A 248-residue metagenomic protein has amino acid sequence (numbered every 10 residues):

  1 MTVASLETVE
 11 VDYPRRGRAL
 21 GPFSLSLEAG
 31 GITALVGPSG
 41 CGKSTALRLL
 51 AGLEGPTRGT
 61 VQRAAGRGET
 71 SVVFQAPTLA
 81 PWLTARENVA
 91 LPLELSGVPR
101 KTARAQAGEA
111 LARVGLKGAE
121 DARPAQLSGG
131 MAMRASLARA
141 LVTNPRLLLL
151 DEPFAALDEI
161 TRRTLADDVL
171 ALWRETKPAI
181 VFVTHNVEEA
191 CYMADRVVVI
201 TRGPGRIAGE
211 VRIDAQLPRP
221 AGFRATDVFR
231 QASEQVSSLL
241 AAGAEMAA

Functional and structural regions predicted by a protein language model:
M1-L6, E10-P22: A short, flexible loop at the N-terminus of ABC-type nucleotide-binding domains that lies
V36-P38: The feature captures the beta-strand-to-loop junction immediately N-terminal to the Walker
A51: Helix-to-loop junction immediately C-terminal to a conserved catalytic motif
L83-A90: Short coil-to-helix segment of the ABC ATPase nucleotide-binding domain corresponding to the Q-loop/switch region
A122-A125, T143: Conserved signature/switch motifs of ABC ATPase nucleotide-binding domains
L137: Hydrophobic anchor residue at the start of the ABC signature
L148-D151: Catalytic Walker B motif of ABC-type/P-loop ATPase nucleotide-binding domains
